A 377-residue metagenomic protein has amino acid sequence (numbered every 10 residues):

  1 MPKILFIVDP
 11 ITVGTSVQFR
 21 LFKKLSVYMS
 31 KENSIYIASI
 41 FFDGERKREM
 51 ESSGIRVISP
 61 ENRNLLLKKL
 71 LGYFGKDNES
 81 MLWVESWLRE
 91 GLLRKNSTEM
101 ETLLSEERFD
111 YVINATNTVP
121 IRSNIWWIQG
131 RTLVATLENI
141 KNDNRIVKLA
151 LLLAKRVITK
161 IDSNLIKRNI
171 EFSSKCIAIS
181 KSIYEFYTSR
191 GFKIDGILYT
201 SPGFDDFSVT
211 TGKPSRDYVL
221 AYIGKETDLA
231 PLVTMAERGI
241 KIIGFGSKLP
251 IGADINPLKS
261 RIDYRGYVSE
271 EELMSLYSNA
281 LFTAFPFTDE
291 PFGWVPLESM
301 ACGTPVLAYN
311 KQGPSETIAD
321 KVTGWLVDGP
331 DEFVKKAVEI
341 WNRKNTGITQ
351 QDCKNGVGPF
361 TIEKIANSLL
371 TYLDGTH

Functional and structural regions predicted by a protein language model:
D143-C176: Membrane-proximal helix-turn-helix segments that form the acceptor-binding/catalytic region of lipid-linked
F204-F207, G212-D254: Conserved catalytic-core segment of nucleotide-activated headgroup transferases in glycan assembly
I251-E271: Nucleotide-activated donor-binding/catalytic signature segment of Leloir-type glycosyltransferases, i.e., the conserved
S275-A280, L369: Short alpha-helical donor nucleotide-sugar binding micro-motif in glycosyltransferases
T288: Aromatic "clamp/platform" in nucleotide-sugar-dependent glycosyltransferases that forms part of the donor/acceptor
P305-A308: Short hydrophobic beta-strand element within catalytic cores of glycosyltransferases and related nucleotide-activated
D320-K321, W325-D331, E339-N345: Conserved acidic donor-binding segment of nucleotide-sugar-dependent glycosyltransferases
N345-D374: A charged, aromatic-enriched C-terminal amphipathic alpha-helix characteristic of glycosyltransferases across folds
